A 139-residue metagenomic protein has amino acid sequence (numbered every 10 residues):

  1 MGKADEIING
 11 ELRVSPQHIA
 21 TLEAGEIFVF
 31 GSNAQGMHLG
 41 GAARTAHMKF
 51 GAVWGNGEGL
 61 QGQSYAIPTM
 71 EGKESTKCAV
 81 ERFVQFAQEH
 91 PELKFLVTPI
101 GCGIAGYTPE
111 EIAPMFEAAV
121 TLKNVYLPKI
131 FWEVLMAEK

Functional and structural regions predicted by a protein language model:
M1-K139: Macrodomain-like recognition of ADP-ribose-binding/processing modules
